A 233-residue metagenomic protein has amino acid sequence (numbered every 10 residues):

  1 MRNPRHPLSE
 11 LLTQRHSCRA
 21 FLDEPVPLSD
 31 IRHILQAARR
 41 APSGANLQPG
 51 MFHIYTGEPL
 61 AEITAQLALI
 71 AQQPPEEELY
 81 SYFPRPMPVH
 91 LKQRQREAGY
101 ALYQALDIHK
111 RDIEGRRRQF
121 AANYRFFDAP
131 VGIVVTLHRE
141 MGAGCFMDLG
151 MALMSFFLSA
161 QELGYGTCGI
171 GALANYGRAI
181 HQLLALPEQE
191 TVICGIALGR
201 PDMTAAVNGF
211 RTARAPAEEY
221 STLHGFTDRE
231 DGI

Functional and structural regions predicted by a protein language model:
M1-I233: Acidic, surface-exposed loops and disordered segments
